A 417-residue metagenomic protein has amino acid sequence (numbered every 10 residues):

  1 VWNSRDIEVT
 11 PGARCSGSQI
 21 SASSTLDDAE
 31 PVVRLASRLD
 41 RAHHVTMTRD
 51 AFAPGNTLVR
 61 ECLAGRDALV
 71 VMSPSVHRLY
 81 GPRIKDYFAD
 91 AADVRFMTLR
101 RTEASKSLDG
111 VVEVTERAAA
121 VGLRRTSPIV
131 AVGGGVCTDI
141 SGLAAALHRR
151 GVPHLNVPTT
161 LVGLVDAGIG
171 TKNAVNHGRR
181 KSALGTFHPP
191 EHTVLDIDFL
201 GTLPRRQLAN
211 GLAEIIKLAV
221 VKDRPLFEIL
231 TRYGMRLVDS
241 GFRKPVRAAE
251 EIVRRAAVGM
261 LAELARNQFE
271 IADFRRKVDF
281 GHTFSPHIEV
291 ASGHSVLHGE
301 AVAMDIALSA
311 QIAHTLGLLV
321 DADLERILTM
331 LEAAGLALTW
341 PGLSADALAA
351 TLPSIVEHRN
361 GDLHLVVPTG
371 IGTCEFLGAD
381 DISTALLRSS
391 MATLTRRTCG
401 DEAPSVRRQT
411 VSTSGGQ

Functional and structural regions predicted by a protein language model:
W2, V9, R14-P128: ATP/NTP phosphate-donor binding region
A29-R34, Q207, A213-I216, L318-Q417: C-terminal charged capping/lid subdomain of soluble metabolic enzymes
S37, C62-L63, V121-R124, L147-R149 (+6 more regions): Solvent-exposed alpha-helices and their adjacent loops that cap or buttress functional pockets in soluble metabolic
R38, L143-R236: A glycine/threonine-rich phosphate-anchoring loop and its flanking beta-alpha core in nucleotide/phosphate-binding
R101-T102, V132-G134, Q268, F280-G281: Glycine-rich beta-strand-to-loop/alpha-helix junction loops that act as flexible
V136-L143, L164-V165, H287: Short glycine/serine/threonine-rich phosphate/pyrophosphate-binding segments that cradle anionic phosphate groups
R232-D346: Active-site segments that bind and position negatively charged phosphate/pyrophosphate groups
